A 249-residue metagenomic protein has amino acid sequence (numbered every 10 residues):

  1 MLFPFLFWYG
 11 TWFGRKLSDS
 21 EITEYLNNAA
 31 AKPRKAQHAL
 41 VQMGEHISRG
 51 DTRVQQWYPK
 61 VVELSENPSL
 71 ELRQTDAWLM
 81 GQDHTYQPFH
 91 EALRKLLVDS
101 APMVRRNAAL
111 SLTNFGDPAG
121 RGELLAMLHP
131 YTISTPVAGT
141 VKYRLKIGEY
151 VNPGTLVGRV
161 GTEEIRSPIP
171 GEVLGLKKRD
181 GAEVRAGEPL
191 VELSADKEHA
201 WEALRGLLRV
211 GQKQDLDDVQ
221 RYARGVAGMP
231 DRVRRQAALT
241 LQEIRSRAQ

Functional and structural regions predicted by a protein language model:
W12-N27, R49-E66, T85-V98, D117-P130 (+3 more regions): Amphipathic alpha-helical scaffolding segments comprising HEAT/armadillo-like alpha-solenoid repeats
A30-K32, P68-S69, S100-A101, T132 (+2 more regions): Short inter-helical turns and helix N-cap capping residues of alpha-solenoid HEAT/ARM repeat scaffolds
R34-Q82, Y86: Extracytoplasmic/periplasmic/luminal assembly and interaction segments in envelope/secretory/respiratory proteins
A36-A39, D76, A108, A203 (+1 more regions): Conserved hydrophobic register position within alpha-solenoid helical repeats
M43-G50, M80-T85, L112, G116 (+4 more regions): Alpha-solenoid repeat junctions
D117, L128-V141, T155-G175, E192-L193: Short beta-strand-turn/beta-hairpin segments enriched in glycine/proline and small hydrophobics that form edge-strand
Y143-N152, L176-E188: Acidic, glycine-anchored pre-beta loop/turn
